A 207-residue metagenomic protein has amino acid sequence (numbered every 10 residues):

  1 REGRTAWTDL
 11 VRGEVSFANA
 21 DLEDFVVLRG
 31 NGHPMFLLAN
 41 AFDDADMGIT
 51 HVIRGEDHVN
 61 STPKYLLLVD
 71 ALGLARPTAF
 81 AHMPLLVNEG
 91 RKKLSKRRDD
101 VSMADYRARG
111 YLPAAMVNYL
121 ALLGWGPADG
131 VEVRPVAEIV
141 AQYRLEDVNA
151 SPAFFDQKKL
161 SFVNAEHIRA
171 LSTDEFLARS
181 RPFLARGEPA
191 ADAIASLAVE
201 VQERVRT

Functional and structural regions predicted by a protein language model:
R1-L94, S102, P127: Active-site cores that bind ATP or allylic diphosphates and position pyrophosphate for catalysis
L72-L74, A79-T207: Catalytic adenosine-cofactor/nucleotide-binding cores of aminoacyl-tRNA synthetases and other
